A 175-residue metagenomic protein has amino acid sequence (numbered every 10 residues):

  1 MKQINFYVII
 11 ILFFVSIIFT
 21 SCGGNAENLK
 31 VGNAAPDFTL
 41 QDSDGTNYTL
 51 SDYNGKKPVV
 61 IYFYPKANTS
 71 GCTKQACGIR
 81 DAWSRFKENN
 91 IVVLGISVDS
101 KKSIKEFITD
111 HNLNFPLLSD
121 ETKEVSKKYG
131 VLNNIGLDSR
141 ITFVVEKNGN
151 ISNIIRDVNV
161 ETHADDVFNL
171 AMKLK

Functional and structural regions predicted by a protein language model:
M1-I10: Bacterial N-terminal signal peptides that target proteins for export
I18-S21: C-terminal motif of bacterial Sec signal peptides marking the signal peptidase cleavage site
G23-S51: N-terminal "domain-start" segment that seeds a small globular fold
A35-P36, P58-V59, S139-I141: Short loop/turn microsegments at loop-to-beta-strand junctions
T49-T73, I79: Short active-site neighborhood of thiol/selenol oxidoreductases, capturing the structured segment around
T73-H111, T122-K127: Structural microenvironment flanking redox-active thiols in thiol-disulfide oxidoreductases
L113-F115, N133-F143: Structural micro-motif
D138-K175: Thiol-/selenol-based redox modules, centered on thioredoxin-like and closely related oxidoreductase domains
